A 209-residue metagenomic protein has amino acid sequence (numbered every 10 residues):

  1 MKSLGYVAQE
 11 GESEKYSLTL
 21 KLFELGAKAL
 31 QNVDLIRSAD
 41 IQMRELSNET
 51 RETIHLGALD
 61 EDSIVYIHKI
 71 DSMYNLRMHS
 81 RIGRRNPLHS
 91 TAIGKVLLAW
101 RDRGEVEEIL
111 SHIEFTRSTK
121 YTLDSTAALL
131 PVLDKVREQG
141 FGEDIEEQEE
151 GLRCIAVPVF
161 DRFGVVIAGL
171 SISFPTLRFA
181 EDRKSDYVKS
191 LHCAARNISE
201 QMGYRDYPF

Functional and structural regions predicted by a protein language model:
M1-R37, R44, S199-Y204: N-terminal helix-turn-helix
G11, L59, D161-R162: Short, acidic, Ser/Thr-enriched surface-loop or helix-capping motifs
S13, I54, C154-A156: Short loop/turn microsegments at loop-to-beta-strand junctions
E24-N75, W100-E105, L129: All-alpha effector-binding/dimerization core of bacterial HTH-type transcriptional repressors
S38-E49, K135, Q139, N197 (+1 more regions): Amphipathic alpha-helical regulatory segments at dimerization interfaces that relay allosteric signals between sensory
L76-Q148: Short, solvent-exposed recognition segments
E108, H112-E114, H192-F209: Cysteine/selenocysteine-centered motifs that mediate thiol-based redox chemistry or coordinate metal-sulfur cofactors
Y121-A194: Extended hydrophobic
